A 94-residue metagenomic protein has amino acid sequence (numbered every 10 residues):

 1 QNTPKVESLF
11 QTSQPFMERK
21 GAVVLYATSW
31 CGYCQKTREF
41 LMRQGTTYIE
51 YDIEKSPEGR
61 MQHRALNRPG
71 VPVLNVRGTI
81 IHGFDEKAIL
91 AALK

Functional and structural regions predicted by a protein language model:
Q1-V23, Y51, E58-G59, L90-L93: Extracytoplasmic thiol/disulfide redox context detector
T12-T46: Local sequence-structure signature of Cys/Sec-based thiol-disulfide redox active-site neighborhoods
M17-E18, A65-R68: Extracellular/periplasmic catalytic domains that process cell-envelope and extracellular macromolecules
R19, L74-N75: Short glycine-enriched loop/turn motifs at secondary-structure junctions
Y26, T46-R60, R68-V71: Thiol-based oxidoreductase modules, predominantly thioredoxin-like and allied folds used for disulfide exchange
S29-G32, P57, P69, G78-H82: Solvent-exposed loop/turn segments at secondary-structure junctions within structured extracellular/periplasmic domains
C34, R38-L41, R60, E86 (+1 more regions): Extracytoplasmic/secreted envelope proteins and their assembly/folding machinery, especially bacterial periplasmic
V76-K94: Non-catalytic, surface beta->alpha helical segment in thiol-disulfide oxidoreductase systems
